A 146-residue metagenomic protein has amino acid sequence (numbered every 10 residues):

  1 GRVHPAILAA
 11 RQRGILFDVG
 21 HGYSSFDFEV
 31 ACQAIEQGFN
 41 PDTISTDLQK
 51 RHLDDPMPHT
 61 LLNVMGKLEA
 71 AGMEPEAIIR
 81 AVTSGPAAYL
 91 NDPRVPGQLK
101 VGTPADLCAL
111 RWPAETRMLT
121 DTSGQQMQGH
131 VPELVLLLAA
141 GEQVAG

Functional and structural regions predicted by a protein language model:
G1-F17, S25-D42, R94: Histidine/acidic residue-rich metal-binding segments in metalloenzymes
R2, M57-T60, G129: Short acidic-hydrophobic sequence patches enriched in Asp/Glu that either
A9-Q12, K100-V101, M127-H130: Solvent-exposed alpha-helices and their adjacent loops that cap or buttress functional pockets in soluble metabolic
L16-G22, E69-A70: C-terminal amphipathic alpha-helical segment
G20-S24, Q49-R51: Active-site beta-loop-alpha junctions enriched in small/polar residues
F26, L53, R117: Short glycine-rich, flexible loops that bind phosphorylated cofactors or substrates
E29-W112: His/Asp/Glu-enriched, well-ordered alpha-helical/loop segment that forms or immediately abuts the divalent-metal
P104-G146: C-terminal cap of metal-dependent C-N hydrolases
